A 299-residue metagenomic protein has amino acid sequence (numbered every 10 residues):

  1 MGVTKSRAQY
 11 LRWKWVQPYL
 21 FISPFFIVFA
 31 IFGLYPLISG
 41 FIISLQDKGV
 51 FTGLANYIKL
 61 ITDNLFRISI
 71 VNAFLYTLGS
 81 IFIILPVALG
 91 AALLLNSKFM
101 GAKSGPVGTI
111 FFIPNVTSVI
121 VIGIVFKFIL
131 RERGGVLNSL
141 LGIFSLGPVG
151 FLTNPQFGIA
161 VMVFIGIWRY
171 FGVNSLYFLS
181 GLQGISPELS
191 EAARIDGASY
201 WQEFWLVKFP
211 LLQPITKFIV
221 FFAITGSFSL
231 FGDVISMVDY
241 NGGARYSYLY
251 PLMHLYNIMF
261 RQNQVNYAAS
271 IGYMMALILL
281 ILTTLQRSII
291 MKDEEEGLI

Functional and structural regions predicted by a protein language model:
M1-W13: Short, Lys/Arg-rich, polar N-terminal cytosolic tail immediately upstream of the first transmembrane signal-anchor
Y10-I299: A structural signal for multi-pass alpha-helical bundles of membrane permease subunits that mediate small-molecule
